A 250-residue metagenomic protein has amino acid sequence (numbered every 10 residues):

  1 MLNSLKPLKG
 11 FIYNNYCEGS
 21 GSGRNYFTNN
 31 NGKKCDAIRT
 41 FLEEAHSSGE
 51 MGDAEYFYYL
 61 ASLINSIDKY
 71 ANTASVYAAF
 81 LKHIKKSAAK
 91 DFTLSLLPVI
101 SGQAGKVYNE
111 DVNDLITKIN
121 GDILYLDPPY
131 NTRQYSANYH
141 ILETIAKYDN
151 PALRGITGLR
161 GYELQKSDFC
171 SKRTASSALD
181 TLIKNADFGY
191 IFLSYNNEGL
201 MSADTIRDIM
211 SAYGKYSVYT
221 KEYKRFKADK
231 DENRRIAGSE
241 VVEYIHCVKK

Functional and structural regions predicted by a protein language model:
M1-V99, T132, S136, I141-K172 (+1 more regions): Class I S-adenosyl-L-methionine-dependent methyltransferase module
K106, G121-I123, Y190: Beta-sheet entry/capping signal
K106-Y108, Y219: General small-molecule cofactor/ligand-binding pocket signal
N109-D114: Conserved SAM/SAH-binding loop
I116-I119, I183: A short, aliphatic-rich alpha-helical micro-motif
K118-N138, S194: Conserved proline-anchored active-site loop of SAM-dependent methyltransferases that bridges a beta-strand
D168-S217: Conserved Class I SAM-dependent methyltransferase catalytic core
A203-K250: Class I S-adenosyl-L-methionine
